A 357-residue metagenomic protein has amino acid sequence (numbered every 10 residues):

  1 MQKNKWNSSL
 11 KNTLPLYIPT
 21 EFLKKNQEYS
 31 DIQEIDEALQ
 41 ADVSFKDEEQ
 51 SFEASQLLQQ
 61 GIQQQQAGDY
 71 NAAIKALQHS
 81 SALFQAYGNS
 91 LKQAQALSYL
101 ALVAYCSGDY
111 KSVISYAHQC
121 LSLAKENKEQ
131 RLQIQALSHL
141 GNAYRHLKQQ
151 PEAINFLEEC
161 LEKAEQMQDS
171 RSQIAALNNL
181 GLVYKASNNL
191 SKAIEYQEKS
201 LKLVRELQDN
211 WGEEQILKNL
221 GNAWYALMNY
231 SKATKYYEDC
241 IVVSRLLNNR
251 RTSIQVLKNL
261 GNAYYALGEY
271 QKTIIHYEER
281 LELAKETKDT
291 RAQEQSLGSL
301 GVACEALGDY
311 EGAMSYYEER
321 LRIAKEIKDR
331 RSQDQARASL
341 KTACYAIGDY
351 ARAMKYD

Functional and structural regions predicted by a protein language model:
M1-A117, L121-S122, K355-D357: Flexible inter-repeat linkers and adjacent short helices within tandem amphipathic alpha-helical repeat scaffolds
Q2, R337-D357: Terminal, low-structured helical/coil segments at or just beyond the last alpha-helical repeat
K46-E48, A67, Q85-N89, L123-E129 (+6 more regions): Short coil/turn linkers that connect adjacent helices within long alpha-helical scaffolds, especially alpha-solenoid
L58-Q66, K92-C106, R131-K148, L157 (+7 more regions): Conserved alpha-helical positions within TPR/SEL1-like repeat arrays
E278-E282, K288-E305, Y310-R322, Q333-Q335: Structured C-terminal portions of repeat-based eukaryotic scaffold domains
